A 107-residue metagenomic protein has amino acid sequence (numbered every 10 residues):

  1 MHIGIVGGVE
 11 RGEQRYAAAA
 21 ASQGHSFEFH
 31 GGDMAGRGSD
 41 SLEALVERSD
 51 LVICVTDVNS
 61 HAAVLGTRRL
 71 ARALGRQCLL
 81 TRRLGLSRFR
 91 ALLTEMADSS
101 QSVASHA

Functional and structural regions predicted by a protein language model:
M1-H30, S39-L42: Redox- and metal-dependent alpha/beta enzyme cores, enriched for Fe-S-associated oxidoreductases and cofactor-handling
H30-R37, R82: Short beta->alpha junction loops
S49: An anion/phosphate-binding loop that grips the pyrophosphate of nucleotide cofactors and donors
T56: Glycine-rich, N-terminal phosphate-binding loop of Rossmann-like dinucleotide-binding domains
S60-A62: Short glycine-rich, flexible loops that bind phosphorylated cofactors or substrates
A71-A107: Ser/Thr/Gly-rich flexible loops in soluble cytosolic domains mediating phosphotransfer, phosphorylation
